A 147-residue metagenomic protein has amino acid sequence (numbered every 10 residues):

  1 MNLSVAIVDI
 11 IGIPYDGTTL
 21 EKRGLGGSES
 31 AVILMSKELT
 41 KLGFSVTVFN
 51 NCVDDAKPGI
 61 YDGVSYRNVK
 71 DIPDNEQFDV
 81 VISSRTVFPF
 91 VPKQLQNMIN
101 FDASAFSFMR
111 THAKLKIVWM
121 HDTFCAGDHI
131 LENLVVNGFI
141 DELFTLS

Functional and structural regions predicted by a protein language model:
M1-N51: N-terminal subdomain of nucleotide-sugar transferases
G27-A31, I82, L146: Soluble or luminal CAZymes and related metallo-dependent hydrolases
F49-I140, T145: Extended catalytic core of nucleotide-activated donor transferases of GT-like folds
